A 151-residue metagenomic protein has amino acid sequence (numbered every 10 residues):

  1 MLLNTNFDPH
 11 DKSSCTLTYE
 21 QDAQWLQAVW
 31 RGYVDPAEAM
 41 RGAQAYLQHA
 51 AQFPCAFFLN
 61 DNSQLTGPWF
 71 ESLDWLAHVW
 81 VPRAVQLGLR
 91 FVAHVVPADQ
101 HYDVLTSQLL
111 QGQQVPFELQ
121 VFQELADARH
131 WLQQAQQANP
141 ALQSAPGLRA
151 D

Functional and structural regions predicted by a protein language model:
L2-D151: Amphipathic, Lys/Arg-enriched alpha-helical "gate/interface" segment within cytosolic domains that mediates
